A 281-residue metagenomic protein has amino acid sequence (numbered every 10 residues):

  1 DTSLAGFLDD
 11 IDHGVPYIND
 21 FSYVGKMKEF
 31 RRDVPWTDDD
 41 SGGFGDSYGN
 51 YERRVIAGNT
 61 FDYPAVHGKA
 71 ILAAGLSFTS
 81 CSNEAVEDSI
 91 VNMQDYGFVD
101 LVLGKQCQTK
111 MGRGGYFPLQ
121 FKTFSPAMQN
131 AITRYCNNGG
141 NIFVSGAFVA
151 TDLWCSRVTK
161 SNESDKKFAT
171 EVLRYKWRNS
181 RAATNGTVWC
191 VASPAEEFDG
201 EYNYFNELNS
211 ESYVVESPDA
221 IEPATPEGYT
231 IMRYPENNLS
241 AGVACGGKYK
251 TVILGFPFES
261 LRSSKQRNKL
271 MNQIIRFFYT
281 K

Functional and structural regions predicted by a protein language model:
D1-Y96, N272-K281: Aromatic-Pro/Gly-enriched surface loop or interdomain linker that acts as a lid/target-recognition segment
T2-S3, A85-D88, L103-T109, I142 (+3 more regions): Solvent-exposed loop/turn segments at secondary-structure junctions within structured extracellular/periplasmic domains
F7-H13, A73, G140-N141, E171-V172 (+4 more regions): A glycine-centered loop/beta-turn motif at secondary-structure junctions
N50-N59, L101-T123, P257: The substrate-binding groove and active-site-proximal loops of carbohydrate-active enzymes, especially glycoside
Y63-H67, F124, M128-A131, R267-I274: Stable alpha-helical elements in mature extracytoplasmic
F78-S80, G97-L103, C107, C136 (+3 more regions): Structural recognition of the beta-strand scaffold that forms the well-ordered cores of secreted hydrolase catalytic
E84-I90, P126-A131, E236-A241: Alpha-helical scaffolding within the catalytic cores of extracellular/periplasmic polymer-degrading hydrolases
T109-S212, S217, G228: A glycine-rich, often tryptophan-bearing local segment used as a flexible ligand/cofactor-contacting loop or short
